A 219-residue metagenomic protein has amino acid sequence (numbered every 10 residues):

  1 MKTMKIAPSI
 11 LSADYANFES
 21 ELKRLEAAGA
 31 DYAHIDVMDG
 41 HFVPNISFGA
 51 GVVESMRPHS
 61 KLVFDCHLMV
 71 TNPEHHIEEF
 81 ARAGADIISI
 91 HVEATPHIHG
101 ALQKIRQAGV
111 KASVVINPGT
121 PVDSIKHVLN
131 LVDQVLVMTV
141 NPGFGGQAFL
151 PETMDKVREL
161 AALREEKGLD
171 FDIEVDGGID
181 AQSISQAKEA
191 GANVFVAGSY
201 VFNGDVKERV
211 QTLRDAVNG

Functional and structural regions predicted by a protein language model:
K5-S9, A33-I35, F64-L68, I88-I90 (+4 more regions): Hydrophobic faces of well-ordered beta-strands that scaffold small-molecule active sites in alpha/beta enzyme cores
F18, L25, D36, F80 (+6 more regions): Conserved, mostly hydrophobic/aromatic
E19-I35, E79-A83, I125-M138: Alpha/beta enzyme core
A33-A50, V92, V140-A148: Glycine-rich, proline-tolerant flexible connector loops at the mouths of alpha/beta enzymes
I46-C66, K104-S113, T153-I173, L213-G219: Alpha-helix-loop-beta-strand connector modules within alpha/beta enzyme cores
E74-R82, T120-V132, G177-V194: Catalytic cores of alpha/beta
I88-H97, L136-Q147, A190-V210: Glycine-rich phosphate-binding active-site loops on the catalytic face of alpha/beta enzymes
V115-T153: Histidine/lysine/aspartate-rich catalytic loop segments that bind and position anionic ligands
